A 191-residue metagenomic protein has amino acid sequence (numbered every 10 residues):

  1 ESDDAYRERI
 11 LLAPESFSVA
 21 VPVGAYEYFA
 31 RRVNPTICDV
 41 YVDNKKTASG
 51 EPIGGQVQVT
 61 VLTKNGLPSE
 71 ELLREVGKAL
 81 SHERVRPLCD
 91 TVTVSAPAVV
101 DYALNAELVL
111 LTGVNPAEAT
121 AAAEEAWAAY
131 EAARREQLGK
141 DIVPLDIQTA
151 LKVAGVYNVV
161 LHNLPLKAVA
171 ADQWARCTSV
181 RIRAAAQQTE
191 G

Functional and structural regions predicted by a protein language model:
E1-D4, T47-G54, C177-T189: Short N-terminal helix-initiation segments at or just after the protein's N-terminus
E1-P14, V21: Catalytic P-loop NTP-binding/switch module of NTPases
E1-S2, S69, N115, D172: Helix N-terminus capping/helix-initiation residues
F17-K140: Carbohydrate-recognition loop of C-type lectin domains
T120-G191: An aromatic-glycine-centered, glycine-rich loop/turn in mixed alpha/beta architecture
